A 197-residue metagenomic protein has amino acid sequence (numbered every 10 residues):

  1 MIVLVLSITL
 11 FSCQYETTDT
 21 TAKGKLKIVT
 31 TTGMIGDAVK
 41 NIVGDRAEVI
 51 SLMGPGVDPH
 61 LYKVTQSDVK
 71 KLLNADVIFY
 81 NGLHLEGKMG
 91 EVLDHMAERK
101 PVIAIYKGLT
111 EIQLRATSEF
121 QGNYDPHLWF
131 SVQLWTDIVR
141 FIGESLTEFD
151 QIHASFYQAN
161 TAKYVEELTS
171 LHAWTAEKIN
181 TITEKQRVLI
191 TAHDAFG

Functional and structural regions predicted by a protein language model:
M1-V3: Sec-dependent signal peptide recognition, specifically the positively charged N-region followed immediately by
C13-G197: Extracytoplasmic metal-acquisition and chelation regions
